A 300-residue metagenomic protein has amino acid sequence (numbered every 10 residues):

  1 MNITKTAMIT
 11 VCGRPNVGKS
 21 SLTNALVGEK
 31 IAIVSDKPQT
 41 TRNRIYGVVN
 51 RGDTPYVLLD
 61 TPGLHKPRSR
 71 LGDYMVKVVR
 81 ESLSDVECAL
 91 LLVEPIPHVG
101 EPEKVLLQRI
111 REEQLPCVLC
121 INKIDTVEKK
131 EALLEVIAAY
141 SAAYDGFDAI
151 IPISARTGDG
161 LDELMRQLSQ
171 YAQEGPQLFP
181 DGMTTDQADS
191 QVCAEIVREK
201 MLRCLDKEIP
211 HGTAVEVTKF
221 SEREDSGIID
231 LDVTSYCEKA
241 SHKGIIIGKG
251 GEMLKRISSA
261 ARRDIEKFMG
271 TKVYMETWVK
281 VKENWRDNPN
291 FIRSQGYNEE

Functional and structural regions predicted by a protein language model:
M1-C88, V93: Conserved G1/Walker A P-loop phosphate-binding module
T10, N24, N43, G47 (+11 more regions): Solvent-exposed alpha-helical segments within well-ordered globular domains of core cellular machineries
G18, G160, M253: Conserved glycine(s) of the Walker
E29, V48-G52, P67, S82 (+8 more regions): Conserved, well-folded catalytic cores of nucleic-acid-processing and energy-transducing macromolecular machines
T41, H65-K66, H98-V99, V127-E128 (+1 more regions): Catalytic P-loop NTPase motifs of RecA-like helicase/translocase cores
N50-P55, K77-I150, S221-D225: Conserved C-terminal guanine-recognition region of P-loop GTPase G domains, centered on the G4
P116-V118, D125-T185, D189: Canonical P-loop GTPase G-domain recognition
D189-E300: P-loop NTP-binding site
